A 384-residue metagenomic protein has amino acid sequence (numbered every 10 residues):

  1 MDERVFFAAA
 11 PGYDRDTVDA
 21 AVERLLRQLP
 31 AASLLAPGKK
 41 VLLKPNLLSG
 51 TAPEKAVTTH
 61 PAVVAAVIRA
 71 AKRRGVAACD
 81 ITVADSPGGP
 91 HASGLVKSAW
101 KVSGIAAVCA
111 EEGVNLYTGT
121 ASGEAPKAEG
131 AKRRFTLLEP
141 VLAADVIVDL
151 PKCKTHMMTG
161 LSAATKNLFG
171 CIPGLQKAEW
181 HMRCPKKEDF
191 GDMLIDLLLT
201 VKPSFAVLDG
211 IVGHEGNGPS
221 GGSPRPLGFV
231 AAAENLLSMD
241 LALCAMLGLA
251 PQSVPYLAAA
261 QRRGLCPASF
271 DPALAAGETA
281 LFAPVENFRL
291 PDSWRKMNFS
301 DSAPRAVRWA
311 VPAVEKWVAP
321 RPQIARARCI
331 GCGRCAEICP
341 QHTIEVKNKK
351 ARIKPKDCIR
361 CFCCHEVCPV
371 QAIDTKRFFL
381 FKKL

Functional and structural regions predicted by a protein language model:
M1-R326, I330, A336-P340, E345-K350 (+2 more regions): N-terminal and secondary-structure boundary signal
I359-R360: Extended, alpha-helix-rich binding/interface surfaces that flank or overlap catalytic cores and mediate recognition
